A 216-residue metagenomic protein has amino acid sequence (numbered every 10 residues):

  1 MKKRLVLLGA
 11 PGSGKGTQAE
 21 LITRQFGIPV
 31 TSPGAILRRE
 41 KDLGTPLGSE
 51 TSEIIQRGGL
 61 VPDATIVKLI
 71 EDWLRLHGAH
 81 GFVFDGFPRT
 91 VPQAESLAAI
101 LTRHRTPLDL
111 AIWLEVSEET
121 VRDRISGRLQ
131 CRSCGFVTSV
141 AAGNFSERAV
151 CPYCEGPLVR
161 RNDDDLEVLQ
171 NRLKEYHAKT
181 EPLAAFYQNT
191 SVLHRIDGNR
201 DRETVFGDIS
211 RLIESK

Functional and structural regions predicted by a protein language model:
M1-K216: Glycine-rich phosphate-binding loop of ATP-dependent small-molecule kinases
